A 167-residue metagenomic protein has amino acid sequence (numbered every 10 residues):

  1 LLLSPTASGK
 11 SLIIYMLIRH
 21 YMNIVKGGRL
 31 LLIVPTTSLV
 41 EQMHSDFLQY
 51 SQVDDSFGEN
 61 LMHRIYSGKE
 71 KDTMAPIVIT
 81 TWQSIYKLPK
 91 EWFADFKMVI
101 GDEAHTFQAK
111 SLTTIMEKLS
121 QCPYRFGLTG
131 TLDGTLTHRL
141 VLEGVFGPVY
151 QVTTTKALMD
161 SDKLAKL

Functional and structural regions predicted by a protein language model:
L2: Hydrophobic anchor at the beta1->P-loop junction of P-loop NTPases
S8-I13, Y21, K26-Q49: Conserved Walker A/P-loop ATP-binding site and its immediately adjacent core in helicase/helicase-like ATPase domains
M16, H20, T114: Active-site signature of alpha/beta-hydrolase-fold catalytic machinery across serine- and Asp/Cys-nucleophile hydrolases
Y21-G28, S51-D55, P123, Y150: Post-Walker A helix-loop "phosphate-sensing" segment adjacent to the P-loop in P-loop NTPases
R29, M74-I77, F96-M98, C122-F126: Loop/turn-to-beta-strand initiation segments
Q49-K90: Inter-Walker segment of RecA-like/P-loop motor cores
V78-I100, T106-I115: Conserved RecA-like ASCE ATPase "motif II neighborhood" in helicase/translocase motors
M98, H105-K166: Post-DEXD/H (motif II) to motif III coupling segment of the RecA-like Helicase ATP-binding lobe
